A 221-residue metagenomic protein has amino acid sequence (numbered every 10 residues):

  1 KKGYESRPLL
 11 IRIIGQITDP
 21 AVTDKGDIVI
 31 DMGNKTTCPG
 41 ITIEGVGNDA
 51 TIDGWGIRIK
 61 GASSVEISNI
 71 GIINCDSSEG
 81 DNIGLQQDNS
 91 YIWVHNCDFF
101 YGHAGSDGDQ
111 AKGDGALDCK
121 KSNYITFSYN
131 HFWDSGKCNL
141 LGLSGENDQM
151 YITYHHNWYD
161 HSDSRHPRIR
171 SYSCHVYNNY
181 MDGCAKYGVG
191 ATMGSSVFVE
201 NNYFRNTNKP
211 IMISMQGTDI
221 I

Functional and structural regions predicted by a protein language model:
K1-L10, G15-Q16: N-terminal module-boundary/linker segments of secreted carbohydrate-active enzymes
K2-S6, A21-T42, A50-S68, N74-N89 (+1 more regions): Extracellular beta-strand-rich solenoid/capping regions of secreted or surface-exposed proteins that bind or remodel
G15-D19, N48-D49: Acidic glycine-/aspartate-rich tracts in secreted/extracellular proteins
T18-N34, N74-N82, N96-A111, S135-S144 (+1 more regions): Acidic/polar low-complexity surface segments
P39-G40, E44-D49, S63-N74, N89-G105 (+5 more regions): Right-handed parallel beta-helix
S171, A191-M193, M215: Active-site proximal loops enriched in glycine and acidic residues that flank catalytic Cys/His/Asp and coordinate
F198-I221: Long, ordered, amphipathic alpha-helical scaffolds
